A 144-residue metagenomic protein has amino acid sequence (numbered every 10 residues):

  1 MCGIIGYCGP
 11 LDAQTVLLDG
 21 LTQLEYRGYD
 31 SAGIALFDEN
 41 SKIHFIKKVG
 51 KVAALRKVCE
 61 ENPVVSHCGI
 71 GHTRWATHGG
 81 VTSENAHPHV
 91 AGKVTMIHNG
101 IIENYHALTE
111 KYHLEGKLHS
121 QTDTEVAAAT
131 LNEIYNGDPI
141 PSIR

Functional and structural regions predicted by a protein language model:
M1-R144: Conserved short alpha-helical segments that host acidic/polar catalytic motifs at enzyme active sites
